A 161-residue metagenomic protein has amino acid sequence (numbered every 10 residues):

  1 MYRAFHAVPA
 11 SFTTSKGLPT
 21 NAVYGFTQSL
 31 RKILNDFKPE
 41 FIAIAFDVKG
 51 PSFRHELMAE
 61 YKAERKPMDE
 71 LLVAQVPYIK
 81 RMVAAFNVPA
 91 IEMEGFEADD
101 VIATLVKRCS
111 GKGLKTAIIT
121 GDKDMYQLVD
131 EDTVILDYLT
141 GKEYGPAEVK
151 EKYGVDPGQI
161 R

Functional and structural regions predicted by a protein language model:
M1-A43, D47, F53-R54, M58: Non-catalytic, usually N-terminal nucleic-acid engagement modules in DNA/RNA processing proteins
A10-T14, A63-R161: Extended two-metal-dependent nuclease catalytic cores across DNA- and RNA-processing enzymes
D47-V48, P157: Short, composition-biased local secondary-structure segments
K49-S52, K123-M125: Conserved nucleotide-binding/hydrolysis micro-motifs of P-loop NTPases
